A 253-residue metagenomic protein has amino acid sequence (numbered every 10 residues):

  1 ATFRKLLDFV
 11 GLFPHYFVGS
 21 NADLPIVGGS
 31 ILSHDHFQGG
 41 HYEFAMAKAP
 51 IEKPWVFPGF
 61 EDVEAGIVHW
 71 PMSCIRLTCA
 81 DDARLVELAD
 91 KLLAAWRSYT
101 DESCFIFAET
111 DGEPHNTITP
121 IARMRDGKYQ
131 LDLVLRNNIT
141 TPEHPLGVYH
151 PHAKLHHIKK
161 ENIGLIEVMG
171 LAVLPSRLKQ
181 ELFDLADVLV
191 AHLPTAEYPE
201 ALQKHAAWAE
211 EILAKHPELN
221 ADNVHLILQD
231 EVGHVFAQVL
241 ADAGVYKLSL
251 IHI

Functional and structural regions predicted by a protein language model:
A1-V18: Helical scaffold of the NTase/Pol beta-like nucleotidyltransferase catalytic core
V18, P25-S30, H41-G244: Conserved His + Asp/Glu catalytic blocks
I251-I253: Conserved small/polar residues in nucleotide/adenosyl-binding loops
